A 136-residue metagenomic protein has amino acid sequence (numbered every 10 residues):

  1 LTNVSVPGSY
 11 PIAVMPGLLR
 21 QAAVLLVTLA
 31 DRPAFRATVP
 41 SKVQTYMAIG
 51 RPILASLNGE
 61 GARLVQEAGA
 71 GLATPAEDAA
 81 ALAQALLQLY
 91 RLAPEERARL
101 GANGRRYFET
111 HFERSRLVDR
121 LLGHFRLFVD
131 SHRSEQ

Functional and structural regions predicted by a protein language model:
L1-G17: Nucleotide-activated donor-binding/catalytic signature segment of Leloir-type glycosyltransferases, i.e., the conserved
A13-P16, R20, P40-I49, G59-R63: Short alpha-helical segment that forms part of, or immediately flanks, the ligand-binding pocket in carbohydrate-active
L19-R36, R51: Acidic donor-binding loop of glycosyltransferase active sites
R20-A23, Q44-P52, A68, T74: Conserved donor-binding/catalytic loop of nucleotide-activated donor transferases
A37, N58-A68, A73: Short acidic/histidine- and often glycine-rich active-site loop of Leloir-type glycosyltransferases that engages
E67-A68, L72-A79, Q88-P94: Conserved acidic donor-binding segment of nucleotide-sugar-dependent glycosyltransferases
A81, Q88, E95-T110: A short, well-ordered alpha-helix in the C-terminal region of glycosyltransferases
R114-Q136: C-terminal alpha-helical cap of glycosyltransferases
